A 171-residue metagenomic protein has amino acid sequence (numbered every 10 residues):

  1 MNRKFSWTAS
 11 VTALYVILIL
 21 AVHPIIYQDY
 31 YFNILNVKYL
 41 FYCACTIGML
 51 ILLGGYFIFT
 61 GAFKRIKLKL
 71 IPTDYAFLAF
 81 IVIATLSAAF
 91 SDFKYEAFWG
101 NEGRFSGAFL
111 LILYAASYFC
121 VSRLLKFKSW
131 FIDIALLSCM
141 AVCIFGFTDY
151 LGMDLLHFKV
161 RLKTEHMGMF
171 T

Functional and structural regions predicted by a protein language model:
M1-D92, G100-G103, A116-S129, D133-L137: Transmembrane signal-anchor hairpin modules in multi-pass inner-membrane enzymes, especially those that act on
I25-Q28, G107, G152, G168: Glycine-centered flexibility motif
F32-C43, F105-G107, V142-F145, D149-D154: Residue-level signal for functionally critical sites in structured catalytic/ligand-binding pockets
A44, A108, V160-K163: Juxtamembrane helix-loop transition sites at the ends of transmembrane segments in multi-pass membrane proteins
A88-G100, A141-T171: Membrane-interfacial helix-loop-helix modules of multi-pass inner-membrane proteins that assemble, modify, or transport
F105-L113, M169-T171: Membrane-interface loop-to-helix entry segments
F109, S122, I132-S138, F145-T148 (+1 more regions): Short, well-ordered alpha-helical packing segments
